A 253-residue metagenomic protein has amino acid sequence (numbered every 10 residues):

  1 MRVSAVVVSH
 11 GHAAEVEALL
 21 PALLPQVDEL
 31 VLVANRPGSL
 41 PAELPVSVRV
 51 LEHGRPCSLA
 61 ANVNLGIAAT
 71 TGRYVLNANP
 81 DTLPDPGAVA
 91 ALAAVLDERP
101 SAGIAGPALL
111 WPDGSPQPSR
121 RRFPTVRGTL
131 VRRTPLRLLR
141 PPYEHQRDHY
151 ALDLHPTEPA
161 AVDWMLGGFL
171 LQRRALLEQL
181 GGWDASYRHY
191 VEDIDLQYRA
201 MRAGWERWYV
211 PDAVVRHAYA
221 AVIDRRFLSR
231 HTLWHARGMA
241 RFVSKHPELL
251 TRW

Functional and structural regions predicted by a protein language model:
H12-Q26: Short, well-formed alpha-helical segments that are part of the catalytic scaffolds of diverse glycosyltransferases
P21, V27-G38, R49-H53: Short beta-strand/loop segment that forms part of the nucleotide-sugar
H53-T70: Glycine-rich, basic loop-to-helix element that forms the pyrophosphate-binding segment of sugar-nucleotide handling
V75: Short aromatic/hydrophobic "clamp" motif used to bind/position activated sugar donors
L83-S119: Conserved donor NDP-sugar-binding/catalytic core segment of glycosyltransferases
P124-V162: Short, flexible, basic/aromatic active-site loop/helix in glycosyltransferases
H155-T157, D163-G181, S186-V214: A short, conserved alpha-helix in the catalytic core of glycosyltransferases
V191-W253: Active-site-adjacent helix/loop segment of glycosyltransferases that harbors family-specific signature motifs
